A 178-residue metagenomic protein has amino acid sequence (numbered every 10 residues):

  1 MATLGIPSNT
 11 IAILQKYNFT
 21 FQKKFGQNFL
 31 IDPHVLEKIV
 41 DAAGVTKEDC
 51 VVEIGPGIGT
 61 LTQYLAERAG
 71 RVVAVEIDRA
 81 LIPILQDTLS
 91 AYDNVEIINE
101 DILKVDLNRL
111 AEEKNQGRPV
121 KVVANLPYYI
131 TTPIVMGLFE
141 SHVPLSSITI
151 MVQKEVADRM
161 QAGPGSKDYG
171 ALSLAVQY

Functional and structural regions predicted by a protein language model:
M1-Y178: Catalytic cores of RNA-modifying enzymes
